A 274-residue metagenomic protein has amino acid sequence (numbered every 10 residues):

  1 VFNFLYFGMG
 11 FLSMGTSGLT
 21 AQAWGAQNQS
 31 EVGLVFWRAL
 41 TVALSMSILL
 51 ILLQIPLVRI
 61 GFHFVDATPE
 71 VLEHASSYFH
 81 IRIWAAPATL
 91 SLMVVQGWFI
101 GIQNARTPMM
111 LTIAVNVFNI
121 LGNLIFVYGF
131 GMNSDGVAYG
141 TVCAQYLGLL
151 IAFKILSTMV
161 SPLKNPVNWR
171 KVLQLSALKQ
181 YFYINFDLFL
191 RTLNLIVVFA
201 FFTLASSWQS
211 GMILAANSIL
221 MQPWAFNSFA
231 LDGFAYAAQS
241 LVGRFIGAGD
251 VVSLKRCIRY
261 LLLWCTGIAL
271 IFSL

Functional and structural regions predicted by a protein language model:
V1, F62-P69, I125-S134, L193-F226 (+1 more regions): Helix-terminus/linker motif at the lipid-water interface of multi-pass membrane proteins
V1-L50, T89-P108, A216-S273: Small-residue-rich hydrophobic transmembrane alpha-helices
F2, M46, A114-N119, G140-G148 (+2 more regions): Transmembrane alpha-helical core residues of multi-pass small-molecule transporters, especially secondary transporters
N3, A43, R82, P108 (+8 more regions): Residue-level signature of transmembrane alpha-helical cores of multipass secondary-active transporters and flippases
L49-H80, I271-L274: Short membrane-interface helical motifs at transmembrane helix boundaries in multi-pass membrane transporters
P69-V95, A225: Alpha-helical transmembrane segments of multi-pass membrane proteins
N116-L150, L274: Membrane-interface helix-loop junctions in multi-pass transport and translocation proteins
A138-T141, L150-L195: Interhelical loop/hinge segments that connect adjacent transmembrane helices in multipass membrane
